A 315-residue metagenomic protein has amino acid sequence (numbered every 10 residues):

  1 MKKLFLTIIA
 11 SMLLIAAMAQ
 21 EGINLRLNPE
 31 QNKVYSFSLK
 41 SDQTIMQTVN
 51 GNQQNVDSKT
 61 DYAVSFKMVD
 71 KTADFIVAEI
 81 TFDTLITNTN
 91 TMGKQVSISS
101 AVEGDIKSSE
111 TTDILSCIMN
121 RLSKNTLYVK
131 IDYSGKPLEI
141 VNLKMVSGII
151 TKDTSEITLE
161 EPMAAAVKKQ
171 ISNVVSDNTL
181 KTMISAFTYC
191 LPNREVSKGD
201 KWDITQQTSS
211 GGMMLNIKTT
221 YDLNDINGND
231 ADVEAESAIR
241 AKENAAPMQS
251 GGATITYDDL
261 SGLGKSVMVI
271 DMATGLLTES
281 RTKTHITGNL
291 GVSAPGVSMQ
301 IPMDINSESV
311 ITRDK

Functional and structural regions predicted by a protein language model:
M1-L27: Bacterial Sec-dependent N-terminal signal peptides
Q20-K315: Signature of exported/secreted
